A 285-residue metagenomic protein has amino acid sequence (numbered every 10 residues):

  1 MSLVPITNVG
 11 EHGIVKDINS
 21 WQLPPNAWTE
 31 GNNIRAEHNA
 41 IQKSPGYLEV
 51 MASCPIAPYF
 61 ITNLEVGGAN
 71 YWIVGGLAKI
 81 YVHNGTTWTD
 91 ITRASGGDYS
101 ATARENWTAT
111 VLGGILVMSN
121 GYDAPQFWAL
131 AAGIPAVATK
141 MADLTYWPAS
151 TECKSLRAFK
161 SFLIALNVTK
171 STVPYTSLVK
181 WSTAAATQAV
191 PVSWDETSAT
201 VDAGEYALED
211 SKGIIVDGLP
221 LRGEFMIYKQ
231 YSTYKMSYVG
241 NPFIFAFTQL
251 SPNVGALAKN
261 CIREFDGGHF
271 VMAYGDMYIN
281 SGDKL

Functional and structural regions predicted by a protein language model:
M1-T89, P148-K235: N-terminal beta-propeller domains
P5-G10, S211-L285: Beta-sheet-dominated scaffold domains
V82, F127-A129, K235, I279: Conserved blade-register residue in beta-propeller folds
N84-T86, L130-G133, V239-N241, D283: Short loop/turn segments that connect beta-strands within beta-propeller blades
D90-A94, A136-T145, V192-D195, F245-L250: Beta-propeller fold detector
G96-G113: Beta-sandwich interaction modules
D123-A124, T169-V173, Y278: Short glycine/acidic-enriched loop and turn motifs that connect beta-strands
L130-R157: Asp-box/WD-like beta-propeller blade repeats and closely related beta-sheet repeat scaffolds
